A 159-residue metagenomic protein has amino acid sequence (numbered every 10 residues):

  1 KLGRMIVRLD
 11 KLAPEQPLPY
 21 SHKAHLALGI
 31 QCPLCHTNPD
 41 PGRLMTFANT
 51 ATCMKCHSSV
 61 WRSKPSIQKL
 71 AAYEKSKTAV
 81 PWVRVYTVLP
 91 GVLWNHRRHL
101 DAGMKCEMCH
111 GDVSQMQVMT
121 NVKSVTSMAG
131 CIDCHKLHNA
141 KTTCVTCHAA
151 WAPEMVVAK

Functional and structural regions predicted by a protein language model:
K1-P14, S66-V80: Post-cleavage N-terminal segment of exported redox proteins
V7-L9, G42, V83, T120: Residues embedded in well-ordered secondary-structure elements
D10-L12, M45, E74, Y86 (+1 more regions): A generic structural signal for short, solvent-exposed coil/turn residues that cap or connect secondary-structure
P14-S66, V92-K159: Sequence context surrounding c-type heme c attachment/ligation sites in exported
K75-L100: Alpha-helix-centered segments that form part of catalytic cores
